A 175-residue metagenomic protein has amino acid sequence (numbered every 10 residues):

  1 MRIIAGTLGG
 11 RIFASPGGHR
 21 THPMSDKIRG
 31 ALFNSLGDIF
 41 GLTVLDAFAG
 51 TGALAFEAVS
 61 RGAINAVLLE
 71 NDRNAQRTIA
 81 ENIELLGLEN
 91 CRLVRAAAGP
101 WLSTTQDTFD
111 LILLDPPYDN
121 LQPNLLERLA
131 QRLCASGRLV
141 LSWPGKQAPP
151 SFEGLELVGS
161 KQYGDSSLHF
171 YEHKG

Functional and structural regions predicted by a protein language model:
M1-G175: Class I S-adenosyl-L-methionine-dependent methyltransferase catalytic core
